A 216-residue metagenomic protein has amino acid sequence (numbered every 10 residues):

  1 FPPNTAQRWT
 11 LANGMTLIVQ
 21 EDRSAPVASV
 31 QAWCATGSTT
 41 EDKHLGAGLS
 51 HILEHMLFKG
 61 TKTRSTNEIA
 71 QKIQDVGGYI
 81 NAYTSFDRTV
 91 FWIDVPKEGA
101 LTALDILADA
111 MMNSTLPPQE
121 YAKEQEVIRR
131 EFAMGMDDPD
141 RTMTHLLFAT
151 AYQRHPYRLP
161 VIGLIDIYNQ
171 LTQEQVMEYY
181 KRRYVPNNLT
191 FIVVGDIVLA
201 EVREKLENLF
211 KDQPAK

Functional and structural regions predicted by a protein language model:
F1-N13: Beta-lactamase-like hydrolase cores
P3, P26, D87-R88: Short acidic/glycine-enriched loop/turn segments that link adjacent beta-strands
N4-T5, A28, E178: Residue-level marker for the onset of beta-strands and adjacent loop->beta junctions in well-ordered domains
T10, M15, E21, T66-K216: Charge-rich, well-structured scaffold segments of protease-associated domains
G14, D22-I73: Active/ligand-binding-proximal structured segments within catalytic/core domains that scaffold catalytic residues
